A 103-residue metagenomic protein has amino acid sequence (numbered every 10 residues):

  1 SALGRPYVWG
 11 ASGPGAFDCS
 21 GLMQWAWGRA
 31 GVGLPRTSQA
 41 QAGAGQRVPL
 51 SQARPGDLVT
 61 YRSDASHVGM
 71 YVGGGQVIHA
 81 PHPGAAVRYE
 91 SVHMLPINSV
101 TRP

Functional and structural regions predicted by a protein language model:
A2-P55: Catalytic cysteine-centered active-site loop
P6, S12-G15, Y71, G75 (+1 more regions): Gly/Ser/Thr-rich beta-alpha loop segments that engage phosphate groups in nucleotides
V32, G43, R47-S51, S66 (+1 more regions): Aromatic- and glycine-rich peptidoglycan recognition patches
L58-T60: Hydrophobic beta-strand signal
